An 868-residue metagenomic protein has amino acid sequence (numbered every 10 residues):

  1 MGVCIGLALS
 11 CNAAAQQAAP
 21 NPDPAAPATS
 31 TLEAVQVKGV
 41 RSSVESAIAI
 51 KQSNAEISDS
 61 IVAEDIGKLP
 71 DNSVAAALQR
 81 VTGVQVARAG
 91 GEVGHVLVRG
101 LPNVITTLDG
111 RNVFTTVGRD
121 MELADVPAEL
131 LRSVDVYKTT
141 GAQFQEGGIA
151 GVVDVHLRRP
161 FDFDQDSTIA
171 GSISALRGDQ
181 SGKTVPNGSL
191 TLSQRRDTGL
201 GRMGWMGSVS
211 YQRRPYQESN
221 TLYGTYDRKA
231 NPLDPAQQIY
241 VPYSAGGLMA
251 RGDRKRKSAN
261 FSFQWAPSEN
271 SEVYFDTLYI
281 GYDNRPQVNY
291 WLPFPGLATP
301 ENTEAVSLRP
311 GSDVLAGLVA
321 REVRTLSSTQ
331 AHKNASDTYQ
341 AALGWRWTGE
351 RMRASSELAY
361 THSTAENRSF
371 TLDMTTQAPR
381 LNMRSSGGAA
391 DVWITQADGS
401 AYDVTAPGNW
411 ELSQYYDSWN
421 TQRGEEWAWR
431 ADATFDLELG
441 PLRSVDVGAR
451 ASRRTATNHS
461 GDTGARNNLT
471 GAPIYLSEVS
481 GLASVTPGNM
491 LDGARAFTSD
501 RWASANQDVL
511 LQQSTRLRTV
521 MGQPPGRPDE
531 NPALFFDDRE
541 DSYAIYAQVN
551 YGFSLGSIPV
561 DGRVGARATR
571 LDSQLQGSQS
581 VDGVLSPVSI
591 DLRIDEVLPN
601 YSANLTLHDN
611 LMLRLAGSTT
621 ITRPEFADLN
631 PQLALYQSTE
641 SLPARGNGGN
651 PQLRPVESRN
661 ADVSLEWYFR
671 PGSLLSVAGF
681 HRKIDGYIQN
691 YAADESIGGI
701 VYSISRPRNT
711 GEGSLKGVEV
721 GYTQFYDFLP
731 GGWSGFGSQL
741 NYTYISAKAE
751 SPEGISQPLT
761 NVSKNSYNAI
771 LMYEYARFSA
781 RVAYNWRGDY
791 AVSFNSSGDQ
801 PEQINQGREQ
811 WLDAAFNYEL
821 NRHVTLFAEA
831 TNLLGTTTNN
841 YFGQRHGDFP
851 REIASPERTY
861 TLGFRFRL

Functional and structural regions predicted by a protein language model:
A34-G67, G94-H95, V104, V113: N-terminal periplasmic "start-of-domain" segments of outer-membrane beta-barrel proteins
A75-N112: Extracytoplasmic beta-strand/coil segments of soluble accessory domains associated with Gram-negative outer-membrane
V81, V126-S172, E218, P730 (+1 more regions): A beta-strand signature from Gram-negative outer-membrane beta-barrel systems, especially the internal plug domain
R111-K138, L190: Short acidic/polar hinge/loop motifs at secondary-structure boundaries that mediate gating or recognition
S181-N302, N334-G344, E350, P599-Y601: Transmembrane beta-barrel wall of Gram-negative outer-membrane proteins
S328-T338, L534-E540, R623-I684, G699-Y726 (+4 more regions): Outer-membrane beta-barrel signature, preferentially recognizing the C-terminal barrel domain of Gram-negative
F680-I684, E695, V701-F794, L834: Gram-negative outer-membrane beta-barrel transporters
F736, W786-N795, N817-L868: C-terminal beta-signal and adjacent terminal beta-strands/loops of Gram-negative outer-membrane beta-barrel proteins
